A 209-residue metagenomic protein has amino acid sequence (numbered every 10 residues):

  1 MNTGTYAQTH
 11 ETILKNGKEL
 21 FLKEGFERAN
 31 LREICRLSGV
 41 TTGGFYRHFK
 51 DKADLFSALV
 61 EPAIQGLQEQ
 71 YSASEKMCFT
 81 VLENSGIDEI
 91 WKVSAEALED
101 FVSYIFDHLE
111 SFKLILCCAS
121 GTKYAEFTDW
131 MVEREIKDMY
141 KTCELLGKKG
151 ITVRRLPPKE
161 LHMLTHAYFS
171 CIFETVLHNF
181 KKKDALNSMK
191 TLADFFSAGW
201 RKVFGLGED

Functional and structural regions predicted by a protein language model:
N2, L114, L146-F195, F204-D209: Hydrophobic/aromatic-rich alpha-helical bundle segments in the mid-to-C-terminal region
T12-E19, K23, E33, L37 (+6 more regions): Alpha-helical structural segments
G39-F49: Short hydrophobic/aromatic patch on the recognition helix
E75, F79-N84, V93, E99-T122: Amphipathic alpha-helical segments used for helix-helix packing
D88-E110, H162, H166, S170 (+2 more regions): Amphipathic alpha-helical segments that line or abut small-molecule/effector binding pockets and mediate allosteric
D100-D107, T122-K148, K159-H166: Amphipathic alpha-helical packing segments from all-alpha helical-bundle domains
